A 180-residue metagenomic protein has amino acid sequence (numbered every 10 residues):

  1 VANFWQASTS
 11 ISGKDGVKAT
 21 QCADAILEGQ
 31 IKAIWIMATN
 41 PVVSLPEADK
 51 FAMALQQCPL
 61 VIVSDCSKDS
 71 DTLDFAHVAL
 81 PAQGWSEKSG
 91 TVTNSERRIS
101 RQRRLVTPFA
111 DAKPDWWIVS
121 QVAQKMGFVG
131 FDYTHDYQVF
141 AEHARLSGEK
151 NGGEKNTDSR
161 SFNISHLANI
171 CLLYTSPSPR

Functional and structural regions predicted by a protein language model:
V1-G152: Non-catalytic alpha/beta scaffold blocks inside enzyme catalytic domains
A144-K150, T157-H166: Electropositive nucleic-acid-contacting surfaces
Y174-R180: Conserved small/polar residues in nucleotide/adenosyl-binding loops
